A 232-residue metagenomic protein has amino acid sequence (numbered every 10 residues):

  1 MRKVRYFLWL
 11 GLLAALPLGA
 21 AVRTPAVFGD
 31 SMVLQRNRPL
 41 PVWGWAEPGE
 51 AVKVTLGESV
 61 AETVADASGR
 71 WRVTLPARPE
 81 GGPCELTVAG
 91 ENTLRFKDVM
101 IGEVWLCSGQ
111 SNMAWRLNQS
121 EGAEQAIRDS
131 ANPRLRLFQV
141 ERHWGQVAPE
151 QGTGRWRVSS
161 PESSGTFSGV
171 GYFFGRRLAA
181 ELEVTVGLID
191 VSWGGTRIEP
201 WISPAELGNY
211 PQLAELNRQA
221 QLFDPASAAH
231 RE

Functional and structural regions predicted by a protein language model:
M1-Y6: Positively charged n-region of N-terminal signal peptides that target proteins for export
F7-P17: Bacterial N-terminal signal peptides
A20-E232: Cell-envelope and extracellular/periplasmic
